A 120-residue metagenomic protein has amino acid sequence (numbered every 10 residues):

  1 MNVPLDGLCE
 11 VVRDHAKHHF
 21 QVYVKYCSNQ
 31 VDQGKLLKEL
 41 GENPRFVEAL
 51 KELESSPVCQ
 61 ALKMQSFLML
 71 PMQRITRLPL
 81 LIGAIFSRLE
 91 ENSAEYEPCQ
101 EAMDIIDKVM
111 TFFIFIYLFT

Functional and structural regions predicted by a protein language model:
M1-T120: An all-alpha helical bundle fold corresponding to the catalytic cores of small-GTPase guanine nucleotide exchange
